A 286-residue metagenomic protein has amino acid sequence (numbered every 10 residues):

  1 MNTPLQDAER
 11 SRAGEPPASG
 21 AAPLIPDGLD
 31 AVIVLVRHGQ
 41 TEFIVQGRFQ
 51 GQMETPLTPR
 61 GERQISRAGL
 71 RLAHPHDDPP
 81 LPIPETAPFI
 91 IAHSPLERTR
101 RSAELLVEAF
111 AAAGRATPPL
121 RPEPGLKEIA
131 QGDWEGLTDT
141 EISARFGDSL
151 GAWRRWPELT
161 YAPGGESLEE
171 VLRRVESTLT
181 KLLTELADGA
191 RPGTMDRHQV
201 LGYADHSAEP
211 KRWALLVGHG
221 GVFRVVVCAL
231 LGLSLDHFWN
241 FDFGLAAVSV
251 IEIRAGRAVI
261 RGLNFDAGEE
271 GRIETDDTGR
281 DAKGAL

Functional and structural regions predicted by a protein language model:
N2-P23, D27-G28, R67-L150: Phosphate-coordination/substrate-recognition cap region in phosphate-metabolizing enzymes
S19-L24, A204, L235-W239, D276-T278 (+1 more regions): Short, P/G- and charge-enriched loop/turn segments at secondary-structure junctions
V36, A92-S94, V217: Short hydrophobic segments within beta-strands
H38, G61, H219: Short, conserved phosphate/pyrophosphate- and ester-handling motifs at nucleotide-, phospho-/glycolipid
E42-L106, Y161-T178: Loop-to-helix element that buttresses phosphate recognition and phosphoryl-transfer chemistry
R100, S177-R257: Active-site-adjacent alpha-helix immediately C-terminal to a catalytic or transition-state-stabilizing loop
R261-L286: Acidic, His/Gly-rich catalytic cores of divalent-metal-dependent hydrolytic chemistry
